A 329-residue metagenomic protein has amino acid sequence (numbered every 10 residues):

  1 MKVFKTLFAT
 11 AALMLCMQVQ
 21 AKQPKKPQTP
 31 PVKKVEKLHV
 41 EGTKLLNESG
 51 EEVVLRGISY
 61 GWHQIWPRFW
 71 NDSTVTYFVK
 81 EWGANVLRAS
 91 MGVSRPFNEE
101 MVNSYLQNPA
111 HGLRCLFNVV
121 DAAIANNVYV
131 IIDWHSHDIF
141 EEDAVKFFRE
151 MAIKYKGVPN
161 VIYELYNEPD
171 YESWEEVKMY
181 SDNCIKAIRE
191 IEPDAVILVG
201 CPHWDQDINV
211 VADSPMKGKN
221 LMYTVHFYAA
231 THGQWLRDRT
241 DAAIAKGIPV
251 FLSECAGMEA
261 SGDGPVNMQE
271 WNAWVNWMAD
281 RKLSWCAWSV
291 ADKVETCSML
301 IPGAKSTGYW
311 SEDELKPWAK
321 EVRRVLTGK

Functional and structural regions predicted by a protein language model:
M1-P24: Bacterial Sec-dependent N-terminal signal peptides
A21-V86, Y309, P317, E321-G328: N-terminal carbohydrate-binding accessory modules
T29, G83, L87, F117-N126 (+2 more regions): First exposed extracellular module after export/assembly in secreted or surface-exposed proteins
V32-K37, W62, P67, E100 (+6 more regions): Extracellular glycoside hydrolase catalytic/binding regions
P67-D72, P109-R114, D143-V145: Glycine-rich anion/phosphate-binding loops
F78-W82, V119, A123, M151 (+2 more regions): Generic structural signal for hydrophobic
L87-P109: Aromatic-lined carbohydrate-binding/catalytic grooves of carbohydrate-active enzymes
V93, G112-N126, S136, A144: Chitinase-like catalytic core of GlcNAc-active glycosidases
